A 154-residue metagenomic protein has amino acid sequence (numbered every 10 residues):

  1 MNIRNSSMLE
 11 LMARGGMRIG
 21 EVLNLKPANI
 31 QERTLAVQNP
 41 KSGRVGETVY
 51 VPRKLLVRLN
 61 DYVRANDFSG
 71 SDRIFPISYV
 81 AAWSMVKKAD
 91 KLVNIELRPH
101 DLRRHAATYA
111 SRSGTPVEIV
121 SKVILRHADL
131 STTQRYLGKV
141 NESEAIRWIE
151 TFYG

Functional and structural regions predicted by a protein language model:
M1, L11, S78, P99-H100: Residue-level marker of regulatory loop/turn positions in helix-turn-helix DNA-binding domains and in histidine
M1-I19: Basic, Lys/Arg- and aromatic-enriched nucleic-acid-binding interface segment
M12, L23, S121-K122: The alpha-helix within a helix-turn-helix
G15-D61: Conserved tyrosine-mediated DNA breakage-rejoining catalytic core shared by Y-recombinases
I30-E32, E96, T115-R135: Short, polar N-cap/turn motifs at the start of nucleic acid-interacting alpha helices
K41, I124-E150: Catalytic-site neighborhood detector that most strongly recognizes the C-terminal catalytic loop/helix of tyrosine
K54-M85: Major-groove DNA-contacting interfaces characterized by cationic-aromatic clusters
F68-D72, W83-V123: Short, basic (Lys/Arg/His-rich) helix/loop patches that form interaction surfaces in the mid-to-C-terminal regions
